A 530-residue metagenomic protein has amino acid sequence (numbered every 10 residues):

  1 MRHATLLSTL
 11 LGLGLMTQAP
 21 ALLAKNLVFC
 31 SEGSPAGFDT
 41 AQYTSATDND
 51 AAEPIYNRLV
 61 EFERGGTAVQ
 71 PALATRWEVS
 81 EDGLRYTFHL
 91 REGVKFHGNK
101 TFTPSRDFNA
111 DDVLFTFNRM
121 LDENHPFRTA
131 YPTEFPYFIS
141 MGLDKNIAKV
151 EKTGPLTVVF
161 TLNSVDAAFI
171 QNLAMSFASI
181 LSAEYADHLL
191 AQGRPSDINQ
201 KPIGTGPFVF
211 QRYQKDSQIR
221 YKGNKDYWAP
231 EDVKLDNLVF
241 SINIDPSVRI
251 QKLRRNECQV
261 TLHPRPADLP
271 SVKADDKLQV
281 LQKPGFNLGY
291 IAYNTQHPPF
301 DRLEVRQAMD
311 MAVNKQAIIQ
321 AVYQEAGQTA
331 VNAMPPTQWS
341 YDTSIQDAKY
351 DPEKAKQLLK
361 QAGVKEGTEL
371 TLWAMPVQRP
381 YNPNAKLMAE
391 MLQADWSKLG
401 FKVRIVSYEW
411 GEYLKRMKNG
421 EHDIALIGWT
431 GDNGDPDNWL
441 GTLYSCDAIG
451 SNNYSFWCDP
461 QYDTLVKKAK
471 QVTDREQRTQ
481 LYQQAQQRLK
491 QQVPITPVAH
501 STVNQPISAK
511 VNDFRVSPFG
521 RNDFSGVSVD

Functional and structural regions predicted by a protein language model:
K25-V28, A167, Q214, Q218 (+5 more regions): Detector for C-terminal structural segments
C30-D82, N118, H125, I203-T205: N-terminal lobe/hinge region of extracytoplasmic solute-binding protein
S34-D50, L73, K100-P104, A167-S179 (+3 more regions): A structural "hinge/loop" feature
T75-P126, V159, K252, P299: Aromatic- and charge-enriched surface segment that lines or borders ligand/interaction sites
H89, L121-D122, P126-A186: Surface-exposed binding/hinge segments that line and control ligand-binding clefts or catalytic entry sites
G193-N199, N224-S271, Q282, A389: Ligand-site clamp/hinge motif
F208, N294, F300, T329-A362 (+1 more regions): Structural transition elements
K222-D226, G285-A308, A312: A bilobed periplasmic-binding-protein/Venus flytrap-type ligand-binding module shared by bacterial periplasmic
